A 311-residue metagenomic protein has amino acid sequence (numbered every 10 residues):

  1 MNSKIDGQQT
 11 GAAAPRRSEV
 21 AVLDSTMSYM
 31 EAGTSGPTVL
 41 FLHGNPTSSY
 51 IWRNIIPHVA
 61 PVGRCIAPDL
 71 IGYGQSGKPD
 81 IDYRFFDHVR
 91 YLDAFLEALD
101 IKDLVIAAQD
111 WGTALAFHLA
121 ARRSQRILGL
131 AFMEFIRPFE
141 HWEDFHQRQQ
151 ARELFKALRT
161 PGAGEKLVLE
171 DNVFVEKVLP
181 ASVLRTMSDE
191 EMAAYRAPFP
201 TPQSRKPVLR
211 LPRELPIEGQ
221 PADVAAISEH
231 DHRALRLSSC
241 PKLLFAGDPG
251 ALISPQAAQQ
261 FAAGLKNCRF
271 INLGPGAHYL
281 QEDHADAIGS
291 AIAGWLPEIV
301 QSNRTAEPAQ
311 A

Functional and structural regions predicted by a protein language model:
N2-Y29, T38, I66, Y73-A107 (+4 more regions): Flexible "cap/lid" subdomain of the alpha/beta-hydrolase fold that forms the substrate-access gate
E31-Q75: Conserved HGGG/HGGXW glycine-rich cap/lid loop of the alpha/beta-hydrolase fold
L40, P275-H278, E307: Intrinsic low-complexity/disordered segments
H43, Q109, H278: Histidine-centered active-site/metal-ligand motif
S48-S49, A114, G276-A277: A short, glycine- and basic residue-enriched loop/turn that sits immediately adjacent to a domain's principal
W52-R53, V105, I288: ASCE P-loop NTPase motor core, strongest for the SF2 helicase catalytic module
G276-G289: Catalytic histidine-centered segment of alpha/beta-hydrolase-like enzymes
E298-A311: Alpha/beta-hydrolase-fold serine-hydrolase catalytic core, especially in secreted/extracellular enzymes
